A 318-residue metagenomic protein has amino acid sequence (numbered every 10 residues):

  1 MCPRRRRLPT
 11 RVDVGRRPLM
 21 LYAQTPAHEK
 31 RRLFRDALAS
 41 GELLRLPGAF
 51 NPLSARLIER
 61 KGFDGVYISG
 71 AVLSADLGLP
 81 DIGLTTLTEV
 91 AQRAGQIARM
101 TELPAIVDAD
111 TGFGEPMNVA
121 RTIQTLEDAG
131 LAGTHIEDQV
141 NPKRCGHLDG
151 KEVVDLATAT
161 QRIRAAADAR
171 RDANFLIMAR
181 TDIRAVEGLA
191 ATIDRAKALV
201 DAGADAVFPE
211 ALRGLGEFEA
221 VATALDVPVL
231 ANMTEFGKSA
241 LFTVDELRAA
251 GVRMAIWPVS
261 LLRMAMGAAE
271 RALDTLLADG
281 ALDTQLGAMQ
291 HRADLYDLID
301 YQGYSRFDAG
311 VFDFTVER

Functional and structural regions predicted by a protein language model:
P9-T10, A179: Exposed, low-complexity/repetitive linear segments and helix-based recognition motifs, biased toward charged/polar
V12-V14: Acidic, Ala/Val/Gly-enriched low-complexity intrinsically disordered segments
L21, T25-A37, L44-P104, A109-V227 (+3 more regions): Alpha/beta enzyme core
A39-G41, P258: Short glycine-enriched loop/turn motifs at secondary-structure junctions
M233-R318: C-terminal alpha-helical cap/extension of soluble enzyme domains
